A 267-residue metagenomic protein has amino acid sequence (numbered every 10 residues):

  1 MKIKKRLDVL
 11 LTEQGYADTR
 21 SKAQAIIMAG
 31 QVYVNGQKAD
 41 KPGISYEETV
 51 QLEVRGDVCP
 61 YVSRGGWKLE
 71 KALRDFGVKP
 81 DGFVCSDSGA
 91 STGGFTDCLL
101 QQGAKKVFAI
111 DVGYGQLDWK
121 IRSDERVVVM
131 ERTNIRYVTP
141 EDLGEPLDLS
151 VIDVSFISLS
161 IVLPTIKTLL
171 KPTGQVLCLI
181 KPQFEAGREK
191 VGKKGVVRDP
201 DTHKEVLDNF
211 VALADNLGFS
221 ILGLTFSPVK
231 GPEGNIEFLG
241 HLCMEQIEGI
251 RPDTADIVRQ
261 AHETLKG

Functional and structural regions predicted by a protein language model:
M1-E48, V84-C85: A basic, amphipathic helix-loop patch mediating RNA/tRNA/ribosome contacts
Y16, R74-D81, L143-G144: Glycine-rich helix-loop-beta junction characteristic of Rossmann-like nucleotide cofactor-binding loops
D81-S91: Conserved class I S-adenosyl-L-methionine
T92-G103: Conserved SAM-binding loop of SAM-dependent methyltransferases across substrates and taxa, primarily the Class I
F108-I161: S-adenosyl-L-methionine
S160-L177: A short glycine-rich, Lys/Arg-flanked "PGG" loop and its adjoining helix->strand segment in the class I
P182-R198: Short, glycine-/aromatic-enriched active-site segment of Class I SAM-dependent methyltransferases
I236, H241-G267: Flexible, glycine-/basic-rich loop-and-beta segments that form/coincide with the SAM-dependent methyltransferase
